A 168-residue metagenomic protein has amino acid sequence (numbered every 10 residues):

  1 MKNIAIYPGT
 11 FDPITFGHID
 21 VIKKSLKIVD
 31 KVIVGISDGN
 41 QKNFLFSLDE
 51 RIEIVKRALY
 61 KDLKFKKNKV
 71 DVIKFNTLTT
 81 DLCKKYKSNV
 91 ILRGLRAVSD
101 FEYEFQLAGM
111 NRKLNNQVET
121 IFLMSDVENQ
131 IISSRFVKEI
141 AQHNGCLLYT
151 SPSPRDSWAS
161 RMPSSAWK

Functional and structural regions predicted by a protein language model:
A5-G17: Short, glycine-rich nucleotide/cofactor-binding loops
T15, V55, N144: Residue-level signal for inorganic ion chemistry
I19-T79: Short, surface-exposed acidic-centric catalytic microdomains
R51, Y103-G109: Charged helix-capping and loop-helix junction motifs
N89-D100: Acidic beta-strand-to-loop metal/phosphate-binding motif
N116-I131: Short, flexible loop segments at boundaries between secondary-structure elements
Y149-D156: Conserved small/polar residues in nucleotide/adenosyl-binding loops
S160-K168: Hydrophobic alpha-helical segments, chiefly the membrane-spanning helices and signal/signal-anchor peptides
